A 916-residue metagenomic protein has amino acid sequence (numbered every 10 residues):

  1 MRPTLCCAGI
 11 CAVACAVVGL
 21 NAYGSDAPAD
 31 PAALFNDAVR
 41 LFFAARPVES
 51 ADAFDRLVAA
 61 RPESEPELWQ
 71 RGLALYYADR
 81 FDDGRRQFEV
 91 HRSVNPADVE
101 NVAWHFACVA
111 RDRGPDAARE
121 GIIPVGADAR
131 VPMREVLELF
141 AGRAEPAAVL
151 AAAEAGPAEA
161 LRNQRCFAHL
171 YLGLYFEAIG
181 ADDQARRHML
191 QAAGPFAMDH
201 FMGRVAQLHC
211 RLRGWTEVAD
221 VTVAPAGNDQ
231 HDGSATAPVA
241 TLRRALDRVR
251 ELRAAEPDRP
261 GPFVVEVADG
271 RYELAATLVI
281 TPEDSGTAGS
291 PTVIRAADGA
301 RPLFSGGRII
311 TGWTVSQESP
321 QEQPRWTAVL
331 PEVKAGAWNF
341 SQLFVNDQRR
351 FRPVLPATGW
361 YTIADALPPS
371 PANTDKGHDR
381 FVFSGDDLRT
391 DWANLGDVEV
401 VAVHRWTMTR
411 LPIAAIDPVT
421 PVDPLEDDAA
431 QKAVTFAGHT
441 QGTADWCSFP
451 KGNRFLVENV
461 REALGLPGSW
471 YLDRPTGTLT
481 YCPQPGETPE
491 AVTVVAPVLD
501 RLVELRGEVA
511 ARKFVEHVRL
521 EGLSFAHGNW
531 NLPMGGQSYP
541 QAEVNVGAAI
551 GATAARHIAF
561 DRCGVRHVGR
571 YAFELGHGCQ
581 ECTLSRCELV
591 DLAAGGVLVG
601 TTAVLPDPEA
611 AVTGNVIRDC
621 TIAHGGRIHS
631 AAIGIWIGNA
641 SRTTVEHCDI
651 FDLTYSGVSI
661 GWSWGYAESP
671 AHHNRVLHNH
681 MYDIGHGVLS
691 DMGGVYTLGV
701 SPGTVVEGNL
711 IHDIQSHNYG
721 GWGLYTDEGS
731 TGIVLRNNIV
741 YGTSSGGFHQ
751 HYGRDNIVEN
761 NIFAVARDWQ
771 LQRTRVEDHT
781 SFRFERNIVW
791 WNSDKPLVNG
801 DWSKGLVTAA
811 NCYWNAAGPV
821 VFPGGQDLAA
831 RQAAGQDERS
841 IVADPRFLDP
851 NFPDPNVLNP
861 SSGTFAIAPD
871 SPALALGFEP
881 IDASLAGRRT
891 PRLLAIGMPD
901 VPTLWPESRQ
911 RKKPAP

Functional and structural regions predicted by a protein language model:
V39, L73, A107-V109, L174 (+2 more regions): Residue-level recognition of tetratricopeptide repeat
G84-R85, F106, A110, A117-V131 (+4 more regions): Predominantly extracellular beta-rich ligand-binding scaffolds that present long acidic/polar faces for carbohydrate
V218-G564, L605-D607, Q832-D844, D854-A915: Extracellular polysaccharide-degrading/modifying enzymes targeting complex plant/algal/animal polysaccharides
A276-T277, N529-G535, G569-L575, A593-V599 (+9 more regions): Short glycine/acidic-rich loop motifs that flank beta-strands on beta-rich extracellular proteins
E516-H527, R556-H567, C579-A594, D607-G626 (+8 more regions): Right-handed parallel beta-helix
